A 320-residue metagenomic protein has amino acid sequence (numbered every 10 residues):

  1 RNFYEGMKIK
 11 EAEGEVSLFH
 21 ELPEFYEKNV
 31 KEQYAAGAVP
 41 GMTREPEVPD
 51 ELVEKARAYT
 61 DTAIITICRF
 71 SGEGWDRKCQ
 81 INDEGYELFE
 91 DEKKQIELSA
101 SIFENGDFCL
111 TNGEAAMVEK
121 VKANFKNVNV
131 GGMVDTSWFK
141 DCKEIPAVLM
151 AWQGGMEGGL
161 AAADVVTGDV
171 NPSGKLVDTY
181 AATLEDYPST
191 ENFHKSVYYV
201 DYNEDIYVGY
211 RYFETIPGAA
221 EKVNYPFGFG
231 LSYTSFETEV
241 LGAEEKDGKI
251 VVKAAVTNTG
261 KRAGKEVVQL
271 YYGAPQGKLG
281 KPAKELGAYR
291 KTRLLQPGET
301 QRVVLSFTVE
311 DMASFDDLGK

Functional and structural regions predicted by a protein language model:
R1-K320: C-terminal non-catalytic regions of proteins with extracellular/luminal or membrane-system context
